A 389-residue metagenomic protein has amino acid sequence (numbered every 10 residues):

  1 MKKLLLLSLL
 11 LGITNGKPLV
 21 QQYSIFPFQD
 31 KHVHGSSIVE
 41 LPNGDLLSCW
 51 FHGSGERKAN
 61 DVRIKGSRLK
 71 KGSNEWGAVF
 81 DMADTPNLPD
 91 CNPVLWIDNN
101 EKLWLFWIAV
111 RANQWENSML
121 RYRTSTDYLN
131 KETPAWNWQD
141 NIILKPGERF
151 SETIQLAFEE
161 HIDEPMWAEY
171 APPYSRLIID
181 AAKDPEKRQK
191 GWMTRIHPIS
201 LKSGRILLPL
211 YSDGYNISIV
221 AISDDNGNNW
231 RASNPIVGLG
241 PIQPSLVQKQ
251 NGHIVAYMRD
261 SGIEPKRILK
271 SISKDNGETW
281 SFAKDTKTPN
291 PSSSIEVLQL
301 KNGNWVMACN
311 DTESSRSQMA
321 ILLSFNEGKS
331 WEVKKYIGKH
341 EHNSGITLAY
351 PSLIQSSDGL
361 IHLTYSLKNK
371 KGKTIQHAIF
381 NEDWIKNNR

Functional and structural regions predicted by a protein language model:
M1-K2, G16: Universal eukaryotic N-terminal targeting presequences
K3-G12: Sec-dependent N-terminal signal peptides
T14-R389: Asp-box/BNR beta-propeller blade signature and adjacent active/binding-site loops in extracellular glycan-interacting
